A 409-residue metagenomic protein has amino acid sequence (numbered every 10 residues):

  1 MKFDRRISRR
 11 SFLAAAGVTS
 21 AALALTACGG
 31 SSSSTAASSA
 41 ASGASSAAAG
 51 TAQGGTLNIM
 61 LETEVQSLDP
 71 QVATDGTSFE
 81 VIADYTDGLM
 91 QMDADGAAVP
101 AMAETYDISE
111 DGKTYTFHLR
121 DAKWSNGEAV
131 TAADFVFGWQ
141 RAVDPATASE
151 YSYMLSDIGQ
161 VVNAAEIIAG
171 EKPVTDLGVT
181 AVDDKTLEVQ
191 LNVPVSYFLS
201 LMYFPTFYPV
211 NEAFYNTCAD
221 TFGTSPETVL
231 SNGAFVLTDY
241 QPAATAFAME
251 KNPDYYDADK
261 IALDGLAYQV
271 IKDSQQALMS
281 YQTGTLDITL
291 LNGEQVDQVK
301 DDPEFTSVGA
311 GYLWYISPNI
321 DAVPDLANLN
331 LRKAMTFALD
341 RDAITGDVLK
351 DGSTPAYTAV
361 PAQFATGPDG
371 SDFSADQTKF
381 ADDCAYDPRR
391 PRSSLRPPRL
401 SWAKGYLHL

Functional and structural regions predicted by a protein language model:
M60-E110, L230: N-terminal lobe/hinge region of extracytoplasmic solute-binding protein
E104-M154, E188, D325-A327: Aromatic- and charge-enriched surface segment that lines or borders ligand/interaction sites
D134-V136, V143, T147-A213: Surface-exposed binding/hinge segments that line and control ligand-binding clefts or catalytic entry sites
L191-I261, G265: Gly/Pro-rich hinge or "lid" segments in bacterial periplasmic/extracellular proteins
M202, L326-P368, P388: Periplasmic-binding protein-like
V229, N252-V299: Ligand-site clamp/hinge motif
P242-A244, R389-L409: Ligand/substrate-recognition segments at binding pockets and active sites
P355-P397: Structural transition elements
